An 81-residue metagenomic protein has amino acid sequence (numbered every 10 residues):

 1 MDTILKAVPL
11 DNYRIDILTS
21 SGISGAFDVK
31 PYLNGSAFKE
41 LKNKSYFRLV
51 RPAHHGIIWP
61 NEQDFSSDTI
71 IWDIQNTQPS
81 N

Functional and structural regions predicted by a protein language model:
M1-N81: Motif-centric detector for short Cys/His coordination patterns
